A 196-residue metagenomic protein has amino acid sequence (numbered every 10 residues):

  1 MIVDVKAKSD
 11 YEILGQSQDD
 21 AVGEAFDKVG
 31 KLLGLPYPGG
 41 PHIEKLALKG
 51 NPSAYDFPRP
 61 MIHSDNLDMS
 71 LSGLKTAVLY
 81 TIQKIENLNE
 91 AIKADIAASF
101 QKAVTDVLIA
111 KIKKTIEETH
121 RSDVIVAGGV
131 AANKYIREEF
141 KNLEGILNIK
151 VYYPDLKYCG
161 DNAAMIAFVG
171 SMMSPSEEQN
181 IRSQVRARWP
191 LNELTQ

Functional and structural regions predicted by a protein language model:
M1-V3: Beta-strand/loop-alpha-helix module characteristic of Rossmann-like adenine-cofactor folds
V5-N51, K75-T76, Y80-E86: Glycine-rich phosphate-binding loop plus the immediately following alpha-helix
E12-S17, H63-N66, K150-C159: A short glycine/serine-rich beta->alpha loop
K45-V124, N133-L147, S174-E177, N192-Q196: A contiguous, well-structured pocket-lining segment that forms one wall/lid of small-molecule binding clefts in soluble
V124, K141-M165: Conserved phosphate-binding/catalytic loops in two-lobed NTP-binding clefts
G129-V130, I136, L156: Active-site metal-binding loops of divalent metal-dependent hydrolases
P154-T195: Glycine-rich phosphate-binding/hydrolytic loop that grips phosphoryl groups
